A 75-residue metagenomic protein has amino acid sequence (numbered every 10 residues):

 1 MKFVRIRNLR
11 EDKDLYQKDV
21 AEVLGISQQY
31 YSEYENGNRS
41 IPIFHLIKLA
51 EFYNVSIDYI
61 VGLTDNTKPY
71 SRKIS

Functional and structural regions predicted by a protein language model:
M1-D12: A short, Lys/Arg-rich alpha-helix, primarily the initiator
E11, E22, E51: Alpha-helical residues within the helix-turn-helix
L15-E33: Short alpha-helical DNA-recognition segment
G25, F44-Y59: DNA major-groove recognition helix of helix-turn-helix/homeodomain DNA-binding modules
V61-S75: Short, charged recognition helix plus adjacent turn of helix-turn-helix-like nucleic-acid-binding domains
